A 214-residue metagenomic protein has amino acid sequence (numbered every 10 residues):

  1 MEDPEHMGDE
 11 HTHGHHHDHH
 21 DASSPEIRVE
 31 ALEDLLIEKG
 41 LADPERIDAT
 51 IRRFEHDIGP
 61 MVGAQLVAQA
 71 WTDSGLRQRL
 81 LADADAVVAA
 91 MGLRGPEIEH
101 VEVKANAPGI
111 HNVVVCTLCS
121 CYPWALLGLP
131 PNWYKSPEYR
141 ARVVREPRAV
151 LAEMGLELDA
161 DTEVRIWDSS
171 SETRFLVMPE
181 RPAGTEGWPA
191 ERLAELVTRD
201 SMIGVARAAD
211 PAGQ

Functional and structural regions predicted by a protein language model:
E2-Q214: Terminal, compositionally biased segments used for targeting/anchoring and flexible tails
